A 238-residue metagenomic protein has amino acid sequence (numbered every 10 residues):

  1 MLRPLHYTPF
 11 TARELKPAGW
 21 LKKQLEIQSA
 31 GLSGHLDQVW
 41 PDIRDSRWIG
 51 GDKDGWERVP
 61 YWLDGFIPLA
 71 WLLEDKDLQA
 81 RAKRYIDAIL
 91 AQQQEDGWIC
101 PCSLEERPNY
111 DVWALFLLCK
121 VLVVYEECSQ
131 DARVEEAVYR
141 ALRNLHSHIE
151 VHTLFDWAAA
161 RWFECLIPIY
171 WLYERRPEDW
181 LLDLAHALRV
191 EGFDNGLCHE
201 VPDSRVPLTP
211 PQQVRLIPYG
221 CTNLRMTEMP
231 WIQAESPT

Functional and structural regions predicted by a protein language model:
M1-T238: Glycan-recognition and catalytic cores of secretory/periplasmic carbohydrate-active enzymes
